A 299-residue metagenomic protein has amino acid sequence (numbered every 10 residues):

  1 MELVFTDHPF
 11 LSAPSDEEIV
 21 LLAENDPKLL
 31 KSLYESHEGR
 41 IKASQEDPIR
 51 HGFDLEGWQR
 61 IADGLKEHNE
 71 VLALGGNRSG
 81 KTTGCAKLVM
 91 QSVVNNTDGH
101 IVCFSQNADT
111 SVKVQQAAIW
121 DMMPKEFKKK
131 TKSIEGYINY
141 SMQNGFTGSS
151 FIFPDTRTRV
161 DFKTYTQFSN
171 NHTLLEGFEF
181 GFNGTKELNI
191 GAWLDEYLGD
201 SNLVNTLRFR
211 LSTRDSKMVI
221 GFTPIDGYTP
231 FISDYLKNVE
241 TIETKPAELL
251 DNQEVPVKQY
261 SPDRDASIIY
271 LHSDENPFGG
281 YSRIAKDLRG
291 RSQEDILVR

Functional and structural regions predicted by a protein language model:
M1-R299: Phosphate/NTP-binding elements of NTP-utilizing enzymes
